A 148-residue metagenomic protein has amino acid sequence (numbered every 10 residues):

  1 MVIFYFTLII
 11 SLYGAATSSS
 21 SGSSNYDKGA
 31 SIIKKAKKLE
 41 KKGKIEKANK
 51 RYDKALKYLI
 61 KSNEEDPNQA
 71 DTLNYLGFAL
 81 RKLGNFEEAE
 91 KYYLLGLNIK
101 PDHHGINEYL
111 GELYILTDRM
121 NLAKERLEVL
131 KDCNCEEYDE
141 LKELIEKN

Functional and structural regions predicted by a protein language model:
E65, I99, L130-C133: Structural marker of alpha-solenoid helical repeat scaffolds
Q69, H103, C135-Y138: Residue-level recognition of tetratricopeptide repeat
